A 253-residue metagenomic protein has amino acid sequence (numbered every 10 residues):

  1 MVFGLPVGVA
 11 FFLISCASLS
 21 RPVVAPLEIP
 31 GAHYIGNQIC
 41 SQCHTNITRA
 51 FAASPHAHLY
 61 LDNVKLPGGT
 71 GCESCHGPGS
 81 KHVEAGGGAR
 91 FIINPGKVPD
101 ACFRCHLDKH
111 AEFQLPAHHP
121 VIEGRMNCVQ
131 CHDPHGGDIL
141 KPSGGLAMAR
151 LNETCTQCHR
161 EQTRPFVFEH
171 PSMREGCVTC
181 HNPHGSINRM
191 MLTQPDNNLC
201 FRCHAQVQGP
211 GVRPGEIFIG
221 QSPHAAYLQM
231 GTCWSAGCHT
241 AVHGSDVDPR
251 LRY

Functional and structural regions predicted by a protein language model:
V2-S15: Bacterial N-terminal signal peptides
S15-Y253: Short sequence/structural segments immediately N-terminal
